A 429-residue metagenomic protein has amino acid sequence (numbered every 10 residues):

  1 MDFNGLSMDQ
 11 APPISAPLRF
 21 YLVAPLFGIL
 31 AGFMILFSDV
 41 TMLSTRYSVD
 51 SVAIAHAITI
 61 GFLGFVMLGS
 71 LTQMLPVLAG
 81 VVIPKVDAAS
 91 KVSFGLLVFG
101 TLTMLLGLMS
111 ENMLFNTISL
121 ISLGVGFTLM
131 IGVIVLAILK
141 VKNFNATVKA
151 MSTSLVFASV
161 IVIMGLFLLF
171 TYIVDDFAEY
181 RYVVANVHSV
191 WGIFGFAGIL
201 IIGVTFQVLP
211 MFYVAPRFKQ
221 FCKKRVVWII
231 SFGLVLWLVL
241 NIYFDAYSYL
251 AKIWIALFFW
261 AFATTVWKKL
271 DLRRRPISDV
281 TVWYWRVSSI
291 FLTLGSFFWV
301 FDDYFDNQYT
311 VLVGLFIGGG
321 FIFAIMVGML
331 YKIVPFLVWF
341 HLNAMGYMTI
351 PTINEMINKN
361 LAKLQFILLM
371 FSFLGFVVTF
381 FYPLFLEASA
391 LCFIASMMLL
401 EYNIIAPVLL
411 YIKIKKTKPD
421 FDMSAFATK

Functional and structural regions predicted by a protein language model:
M1-K429: Hydrophobic alpha-helical transmembrane segments of multi-pass integral membrane proteins
